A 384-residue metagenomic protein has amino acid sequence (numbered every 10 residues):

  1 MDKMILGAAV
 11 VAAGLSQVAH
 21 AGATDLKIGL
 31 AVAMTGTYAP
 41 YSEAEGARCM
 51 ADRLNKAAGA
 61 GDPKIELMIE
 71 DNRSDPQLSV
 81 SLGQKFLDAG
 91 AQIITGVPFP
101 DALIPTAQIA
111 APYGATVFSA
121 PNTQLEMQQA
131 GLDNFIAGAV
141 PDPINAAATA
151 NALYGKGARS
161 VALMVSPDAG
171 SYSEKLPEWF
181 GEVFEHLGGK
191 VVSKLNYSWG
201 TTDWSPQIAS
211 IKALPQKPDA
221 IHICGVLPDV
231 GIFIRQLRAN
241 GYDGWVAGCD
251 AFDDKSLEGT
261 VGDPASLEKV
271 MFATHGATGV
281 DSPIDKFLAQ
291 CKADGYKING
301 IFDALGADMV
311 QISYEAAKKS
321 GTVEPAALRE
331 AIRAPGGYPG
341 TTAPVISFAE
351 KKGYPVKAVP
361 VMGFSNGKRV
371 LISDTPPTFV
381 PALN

Functional and structural regions predicted by a protein language model:
D25, Y41-E45, K56-E126, G138 (+2 more regions): Beta-alpha junction/loop-to-helix N-cap segments that form part of ligand/metal-binding clefts
G29-R48, E70-Q77, P98-D101, V165-E174 (+1 more regions): Extracytoplasmic "Venus flytrap"
L30, F86-P98, F118-A120, A162-V165 (+5 more regions): Periplasmic-binding protein-like
A44, N134-W199: An alpha-beta-alpha
S79, G138-A162, T202-P206, V230-G231 (+3 more regions): Hydrophobic alpha-helical segments within soluble ligand-binding/sensing domains
I109-P112, L176-H275: Extracellular/periplasmic bilobed ligand-binding domains
I234-A307, K318, K368-L371, T375-L383: Extracellular/periplasmic periplasmic-binding protein-like sensory domains
C291-G300, Y314-L371, N384: Segments of small-molecule ligand-sensing domains
